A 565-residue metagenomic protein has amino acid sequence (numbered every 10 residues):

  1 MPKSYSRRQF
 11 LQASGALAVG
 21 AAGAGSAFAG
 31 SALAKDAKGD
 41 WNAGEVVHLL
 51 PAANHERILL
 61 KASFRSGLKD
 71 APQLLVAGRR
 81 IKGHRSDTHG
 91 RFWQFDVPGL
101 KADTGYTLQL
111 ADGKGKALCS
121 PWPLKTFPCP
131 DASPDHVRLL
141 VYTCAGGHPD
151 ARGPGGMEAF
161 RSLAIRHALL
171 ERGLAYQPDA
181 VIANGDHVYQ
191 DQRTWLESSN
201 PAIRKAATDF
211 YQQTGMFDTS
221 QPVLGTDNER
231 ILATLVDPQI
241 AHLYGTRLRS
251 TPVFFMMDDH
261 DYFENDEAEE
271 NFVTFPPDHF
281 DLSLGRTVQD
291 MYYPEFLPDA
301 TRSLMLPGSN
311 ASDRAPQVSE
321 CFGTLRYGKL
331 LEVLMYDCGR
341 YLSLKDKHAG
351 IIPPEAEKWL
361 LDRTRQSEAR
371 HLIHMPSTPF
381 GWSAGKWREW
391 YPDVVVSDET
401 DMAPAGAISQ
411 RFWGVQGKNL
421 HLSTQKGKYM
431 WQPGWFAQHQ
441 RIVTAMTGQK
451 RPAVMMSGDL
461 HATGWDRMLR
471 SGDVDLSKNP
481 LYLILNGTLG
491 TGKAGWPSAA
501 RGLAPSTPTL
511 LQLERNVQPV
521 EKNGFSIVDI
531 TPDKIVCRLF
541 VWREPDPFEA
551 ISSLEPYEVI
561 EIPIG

Functional and structural regions predicted by a protein language model:
P2-K3, Q9-S31, D103: N-terminal export signals
S4-Y5, I58: Short alpha-helical segments used as structural interaction elements across diverse proteins
R7-R8, H439: Short, cationic motifs built from Arg/Lys/His that form the positively charged side of catalytic pockets
K35-G565: Metal-dependent phosphoester/phosphodiester hydrolase catalytic core
